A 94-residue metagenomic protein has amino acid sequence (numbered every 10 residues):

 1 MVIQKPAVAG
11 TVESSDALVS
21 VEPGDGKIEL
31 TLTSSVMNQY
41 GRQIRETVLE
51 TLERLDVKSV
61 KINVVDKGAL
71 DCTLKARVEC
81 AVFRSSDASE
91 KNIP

Functional and structural regions predicted by a protein language model:
M1-P94: N-terminal intrinsically disordered, cationic/polar leader segments that include organellar targeting peptides
